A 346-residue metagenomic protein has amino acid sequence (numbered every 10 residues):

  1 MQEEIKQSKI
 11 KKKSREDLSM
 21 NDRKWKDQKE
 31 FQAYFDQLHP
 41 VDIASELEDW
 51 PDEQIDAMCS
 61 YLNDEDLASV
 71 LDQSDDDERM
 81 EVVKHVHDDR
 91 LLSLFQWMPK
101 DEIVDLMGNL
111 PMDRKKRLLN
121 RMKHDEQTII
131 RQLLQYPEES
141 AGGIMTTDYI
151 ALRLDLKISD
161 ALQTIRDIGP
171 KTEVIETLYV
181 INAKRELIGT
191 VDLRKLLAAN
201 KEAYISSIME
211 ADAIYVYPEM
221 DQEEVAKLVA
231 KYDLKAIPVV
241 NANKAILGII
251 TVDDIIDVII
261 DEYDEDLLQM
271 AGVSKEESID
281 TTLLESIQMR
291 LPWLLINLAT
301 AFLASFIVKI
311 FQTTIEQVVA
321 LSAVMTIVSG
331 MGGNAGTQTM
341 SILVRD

Functional and structural regions predicted by a protein language model:
M1-V273: Hydrophobic packing positions in regular secondary-structure scaffolds
I259, Y263-D346: Alpha-helical transmembrane segments and their membrane-interface boundaries that form or gate the permeation pathway
